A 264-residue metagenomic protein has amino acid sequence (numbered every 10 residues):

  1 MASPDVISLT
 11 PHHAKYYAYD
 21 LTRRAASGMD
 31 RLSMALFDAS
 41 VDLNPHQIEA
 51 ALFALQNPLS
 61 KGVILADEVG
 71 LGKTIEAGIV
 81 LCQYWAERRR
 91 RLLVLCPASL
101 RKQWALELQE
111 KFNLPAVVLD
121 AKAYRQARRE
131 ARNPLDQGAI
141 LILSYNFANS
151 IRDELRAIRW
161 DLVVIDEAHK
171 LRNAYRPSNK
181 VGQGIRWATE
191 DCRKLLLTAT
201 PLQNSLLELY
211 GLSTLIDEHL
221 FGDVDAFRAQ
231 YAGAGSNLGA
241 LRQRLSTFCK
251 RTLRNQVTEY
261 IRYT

Functional and structural regions predicted by a protein language model:
M1-V63, G138-I140, Y145-N146, I158-L162: Charged, low-complexity
L55-Q56, T74-R88: Walker A/P-loop NTP-binding motif
S60-V80: Walker A/P-loop
E68, D166-E167: Walker B catalytic acidic pair
L71, K170-N173, P177, Q203: Residues immediately C-terminal
R89-E110: Conserved Walker A/P-loop ATP-binding site and its immediately adjacent core in helicase/helicase-like ATPase domains
L114-F147: Inter-Walker segment of RecA-like/P-loop motor cores
D136-Q137, L141-W160, R176-C192, L202 (+1 more regions): Inter-lobe coupling linker of SF2 helicases/translocases
